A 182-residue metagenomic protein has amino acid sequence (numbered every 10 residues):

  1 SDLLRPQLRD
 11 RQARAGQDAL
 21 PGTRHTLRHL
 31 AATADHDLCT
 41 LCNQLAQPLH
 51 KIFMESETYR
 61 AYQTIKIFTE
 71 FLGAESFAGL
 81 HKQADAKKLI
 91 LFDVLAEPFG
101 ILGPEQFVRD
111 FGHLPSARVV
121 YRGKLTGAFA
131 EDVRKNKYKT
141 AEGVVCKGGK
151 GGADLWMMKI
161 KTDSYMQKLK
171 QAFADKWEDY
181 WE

Functional and structural regions predicted by a protein language model:
S1-E182: Core nucleotide-handling region used for phosphoryl-transfer chemistry
